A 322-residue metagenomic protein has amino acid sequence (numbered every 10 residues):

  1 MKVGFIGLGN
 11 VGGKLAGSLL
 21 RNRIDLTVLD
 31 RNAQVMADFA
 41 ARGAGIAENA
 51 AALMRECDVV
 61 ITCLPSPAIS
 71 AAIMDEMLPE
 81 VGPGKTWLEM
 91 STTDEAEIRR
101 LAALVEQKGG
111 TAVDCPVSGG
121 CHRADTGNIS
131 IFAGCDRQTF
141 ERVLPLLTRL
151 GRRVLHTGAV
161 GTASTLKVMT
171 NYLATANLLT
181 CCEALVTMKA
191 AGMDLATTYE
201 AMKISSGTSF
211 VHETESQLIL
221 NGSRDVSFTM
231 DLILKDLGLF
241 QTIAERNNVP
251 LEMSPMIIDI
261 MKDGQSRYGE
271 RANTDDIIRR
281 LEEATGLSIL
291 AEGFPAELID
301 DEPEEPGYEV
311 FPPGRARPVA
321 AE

Functional and structural regions predicted by a protein language model:
M1-C63, K85: NAD(P)+-binding Rossmann beta1-loop-alpha1 motif at the extreme N-terminus of oxidoreductases
L15-A16, L101, L146, T187: Hydrophobic residues within alpha-helices that form the first helical element adjacent to the glycine-rich loop
L26, I46, A112-V113, V154 (+2 more regions): Hydrophobic beta-strand scaffold residues
A50-T111: Rossmann-fold NAD(P) dinucleotide-binding segment
T92-Y172: Rossmann-fold dinucleotide-binding core
T162-A284: Helical "substrate-binding/catalytic lid" subdomain of Rossmann-like NAD(P)-dependent dehydrogenases/reductases
S266-E322: NAD(P)-dependent dehydrogenase/reductase Rossmann-like domain
